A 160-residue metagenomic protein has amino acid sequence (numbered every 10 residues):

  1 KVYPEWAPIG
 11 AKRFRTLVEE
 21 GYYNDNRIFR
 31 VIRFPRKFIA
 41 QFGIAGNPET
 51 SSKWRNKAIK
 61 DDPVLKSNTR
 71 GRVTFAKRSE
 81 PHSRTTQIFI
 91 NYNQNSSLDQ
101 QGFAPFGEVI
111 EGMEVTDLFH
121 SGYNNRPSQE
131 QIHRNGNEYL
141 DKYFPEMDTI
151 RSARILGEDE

Functional and structural regions predicted by a protein language model:
K1-E160: Cyclophilin-like peptidyl-prolyl cis-trans isomerases
